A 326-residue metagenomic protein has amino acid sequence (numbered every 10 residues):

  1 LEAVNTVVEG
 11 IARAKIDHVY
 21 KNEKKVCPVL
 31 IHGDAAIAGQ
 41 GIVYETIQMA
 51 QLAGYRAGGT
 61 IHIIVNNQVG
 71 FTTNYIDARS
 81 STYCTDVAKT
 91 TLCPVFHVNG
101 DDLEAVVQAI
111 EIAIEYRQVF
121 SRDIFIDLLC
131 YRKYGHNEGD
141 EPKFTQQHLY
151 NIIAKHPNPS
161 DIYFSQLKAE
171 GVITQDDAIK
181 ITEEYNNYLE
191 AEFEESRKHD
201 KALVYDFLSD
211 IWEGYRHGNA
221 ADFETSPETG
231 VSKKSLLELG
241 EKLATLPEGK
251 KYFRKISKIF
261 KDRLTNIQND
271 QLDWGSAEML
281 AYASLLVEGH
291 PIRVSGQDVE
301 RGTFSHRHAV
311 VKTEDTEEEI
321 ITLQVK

Functional and structural regions predicted by a protein language model:
L1-L92, F96, F304-R307, V311-K326: Cofactor-binding active-site loop characterized by glycine-rich and histidine/acidic residues
N5-A12, Y44-I47, T85, K89 (+5 more regions): Predominant activation on well-ordered alpha-helical scaffold segments within soluble catalytic domains
A14-V19, M49-Q51, C84, A113-E115 (+3 more regions): Generic recognition of flexible, low-complexity loop/linker segments
K25-V29, A57-H62, P94-V95, I114-Y116 (+3 more regions): Beta-sheet entry/capping signal
Y55-H62, T73-L92, L129-D161: Flexible glycine/proline-rich, aromatic-decorated loop/lid segments
Y83-A109, H156-A178: Conserved thiamine diphosphate
F96-F125, Y134-Q146: Active-site capping/gating regions of soluble enzymes
I124, C130-K326: Flexible, glycine-rich loop/tail regions that form catalytic "lids" or insertion modules at the edges of active sites
